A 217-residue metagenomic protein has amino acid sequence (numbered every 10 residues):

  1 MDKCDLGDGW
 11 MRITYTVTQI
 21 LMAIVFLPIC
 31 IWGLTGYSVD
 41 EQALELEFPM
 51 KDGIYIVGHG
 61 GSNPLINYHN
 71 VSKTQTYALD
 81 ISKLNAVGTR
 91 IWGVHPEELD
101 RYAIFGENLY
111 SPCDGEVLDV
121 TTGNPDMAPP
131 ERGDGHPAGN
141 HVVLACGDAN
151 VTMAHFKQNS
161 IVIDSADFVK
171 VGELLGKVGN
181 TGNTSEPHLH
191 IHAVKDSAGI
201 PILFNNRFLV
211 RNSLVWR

Functional and structural regions predicted by a protein language model:
M1-N108, P112, L209-R217: Polar/charged, compositionally biased leader and regulatory segments
G53, Q75-Y77, F105, C113 (+4 more regions): Residues that flank catalytic or metal-binding motifs in active/ligand-binding sites
V57, G115, I191: Conserved hydrophobic/aromatic pocket- or pore-lining residues that grip, position, or stack substrates in active sites
H59, K83, D119, H155-Q158 (+2 more regions): A residue-level detector for short acidic-glycine micro-motifs
A103-I104, D114-Q158: Zn2+-dependent peptidoglycan hydrolase active-site motif and core
L109-V120, V162-V178: Short, well-structured beta-strand-loop connectors
R132, V142, K170-T184: Short hydrophobic beta/alpha edge segments that flank linear recognition/processing sites
H136, D167-K170, H192-R217: Acidic, glycine-rich catalytic/binding loops that coordinate metals and/or anionic ligands
